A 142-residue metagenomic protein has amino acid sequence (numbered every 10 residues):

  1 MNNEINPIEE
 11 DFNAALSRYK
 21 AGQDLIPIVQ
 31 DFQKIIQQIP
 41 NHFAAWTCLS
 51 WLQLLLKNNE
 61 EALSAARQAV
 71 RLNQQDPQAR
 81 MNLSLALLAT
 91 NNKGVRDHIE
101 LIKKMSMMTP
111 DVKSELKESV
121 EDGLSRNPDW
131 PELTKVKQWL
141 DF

Functional and structural regions predicted by a protein language model:
I5-Q38, C48: Alpha-helical segment of the N-proximal tetratricopeptide repeat
I8, F43-A44, P77-Q78, P110: Helix-start (N-cap) detector for alpha-helical repeat units in TPR-like alpha-solenoids, especially tetratricopeptide
K34-I35, Q68-A69, I102-M105: Canonical positions in the second alpha-helix
L101-F142: Terminal, low-structured helical/coil segments at or just beyond the last alpha-helical repeat
